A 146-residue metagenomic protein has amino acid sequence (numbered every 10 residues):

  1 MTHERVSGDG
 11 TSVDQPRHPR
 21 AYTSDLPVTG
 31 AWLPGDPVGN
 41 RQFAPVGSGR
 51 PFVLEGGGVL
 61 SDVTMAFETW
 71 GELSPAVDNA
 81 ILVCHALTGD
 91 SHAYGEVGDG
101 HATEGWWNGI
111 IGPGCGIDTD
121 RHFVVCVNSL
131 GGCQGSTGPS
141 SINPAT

Functional and structural regions predicted by a protein language model:
T2-A80, V97: Catalytic-loop region of hydrolases
E68, E72-S140: N-terminal cap/lid subdomain of alpha/beta-hydrolase-fold enzymes
N143-T146: A short alpha->loop->secondary-structure connector
